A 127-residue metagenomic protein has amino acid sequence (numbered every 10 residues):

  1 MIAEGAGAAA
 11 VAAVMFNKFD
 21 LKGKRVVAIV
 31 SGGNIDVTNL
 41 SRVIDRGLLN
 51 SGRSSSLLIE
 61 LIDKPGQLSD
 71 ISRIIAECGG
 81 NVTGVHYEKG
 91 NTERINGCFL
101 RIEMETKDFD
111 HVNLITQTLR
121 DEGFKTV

Functional and structural regions predicted by a protein language model:
M1-K24: Active-site-adjacent helical/loop segments in soluble small-molecule enzymes
G5, V30-S31, I62, T106: Conserved residues at beta->alpha junctions
V14-M15, V30, I44: Hydrophobic residues in alpha-helical segments
N17-F19, G33, K107: Short loop segments at secondary-structure junctions
R25-S31, S55: Helical hairpin unit composed of two closely spaced alpha helices linked by a short loop
S31-V37: Short, mixed-charge aromatic SLiMs
V37-V127: A conserved regulatory-domain signal marking ACT and ACT-like small-molecule sensing domains and adjacent regulatory
